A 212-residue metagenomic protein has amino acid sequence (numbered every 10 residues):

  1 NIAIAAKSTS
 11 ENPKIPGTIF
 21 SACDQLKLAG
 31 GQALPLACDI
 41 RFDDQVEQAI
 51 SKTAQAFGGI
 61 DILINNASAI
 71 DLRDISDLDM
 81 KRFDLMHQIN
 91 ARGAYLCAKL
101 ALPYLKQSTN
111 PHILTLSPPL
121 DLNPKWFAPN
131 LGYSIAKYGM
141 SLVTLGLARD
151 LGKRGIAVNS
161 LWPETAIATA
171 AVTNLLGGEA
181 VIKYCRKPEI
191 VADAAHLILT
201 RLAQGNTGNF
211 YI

Functional and structural regions predicted by a protein language model:
N1-F57, I70-D71: Short-chain dehydrogenase/reductase
G30-Q32, G59-I60, L105-P119, K153-A157 (+1 more regions): Active-site loop of short-chain dehydrogenase/reductase
A49, I64, C97-A101, L105 (+2 more regions): Hydrophobic positions on the long internal alpha-helix of Rossmann-like NAD(P)-dependent oxidoreductase domains
A56-F57, R73-D74, L100-T109, N123 (+1 more regions): A short helix-coil junction within the Rossmann-fold of NAD(P)-dependent oxidoreductases
D74-I75, R82-D84: Substrate-binding pocket helix/loop in short-chain dehydrogenase/reductase
K106, H112-K153, T165: Catalytic loop of short-chain dehydrogenase/reductase
S160-L161, G178-I212: C-terminal helical subdomain
